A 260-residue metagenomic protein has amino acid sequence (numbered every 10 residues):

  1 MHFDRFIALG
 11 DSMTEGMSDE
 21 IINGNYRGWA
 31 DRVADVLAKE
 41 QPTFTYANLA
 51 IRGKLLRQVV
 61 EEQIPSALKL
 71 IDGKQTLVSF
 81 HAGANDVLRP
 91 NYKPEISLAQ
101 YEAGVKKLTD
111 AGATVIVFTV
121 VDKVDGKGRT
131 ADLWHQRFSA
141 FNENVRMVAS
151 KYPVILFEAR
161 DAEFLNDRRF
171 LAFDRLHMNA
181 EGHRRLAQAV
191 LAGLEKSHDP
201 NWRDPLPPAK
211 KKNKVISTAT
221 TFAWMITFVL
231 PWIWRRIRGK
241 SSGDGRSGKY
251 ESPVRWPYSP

Functional and structural regions predicted by a protein language model:
M1-R52, I64-K74, V78: Serine-esterase "nucleophile elbow" of acetyl-processing enzymes
E15-D19, Q58-L98, D122-K123: Oxyanion-hole/transition-state-stabilizing segment in secreted/luminal serine hydrolases and related acyltransferases
D19-G24, Y92-E95, T130-H135, A172-F173: Short glycine-enriched, charge-decorated loop/helix-capping segments at active-site entrances that position
N48-A50, T119-V120, E158-D161: Residue-level recognition of beta-strand->loop/alpha-helix junctions
S79-H81, L108-T109, I116: Conserved, well-ordered alpha-helix/loop/beta-strand core segments that scaffold catalytic motifs
P94-E102, W134-F141: Charged helix-capping and loop-helix junction motifs
D125-A159, A180: Substrate-gating cap/lid alpha-helix
K151, D174-H177, E181-P260: Conserved catalytic region of serine esterases and O-acyltransferases that act on ester linkages in lipids
